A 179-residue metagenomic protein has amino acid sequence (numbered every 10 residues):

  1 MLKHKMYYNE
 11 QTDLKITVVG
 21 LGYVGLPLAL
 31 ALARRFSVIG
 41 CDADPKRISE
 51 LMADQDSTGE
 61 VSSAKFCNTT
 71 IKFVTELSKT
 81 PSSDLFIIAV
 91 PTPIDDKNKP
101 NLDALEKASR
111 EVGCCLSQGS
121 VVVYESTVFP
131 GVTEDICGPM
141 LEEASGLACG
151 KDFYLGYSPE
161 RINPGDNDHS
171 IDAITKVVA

Functional and structural regions predicted by a protein language model:
K3-K15, S37-I39, A43-L85, P91-K99 (+1 more regions): Conserved N-terminal Rossmann-fold NAD(P) cofactor-binding segment
L21: Glycine-rich Rossmann-fold phosphate-binding loop(s) that bind the pyrophosphate of adenine dinucleotide cofactors
G25-L26: N-terminal Rossmann-fold NAD(P) dinucleotide-binding loop
L32: Aromatic pocket-lining residues of Rossmann-like dinucleotide-binding sites
P81-S82, Q118, A173: Alpha-helix C-terminal capping/helix-to-coil transition sites in glycosyltransferase folds
I94-R161: Rossmann-like NAD(P)(H) cofactor-binding subdomain of soluble oxidoreductases
T127-V128, M140, N163-A179: Short beta-strand and adjoining strand-loop segment in the mid-core of the Rossmann-like NAD(P)-dependent dehydrogenase
